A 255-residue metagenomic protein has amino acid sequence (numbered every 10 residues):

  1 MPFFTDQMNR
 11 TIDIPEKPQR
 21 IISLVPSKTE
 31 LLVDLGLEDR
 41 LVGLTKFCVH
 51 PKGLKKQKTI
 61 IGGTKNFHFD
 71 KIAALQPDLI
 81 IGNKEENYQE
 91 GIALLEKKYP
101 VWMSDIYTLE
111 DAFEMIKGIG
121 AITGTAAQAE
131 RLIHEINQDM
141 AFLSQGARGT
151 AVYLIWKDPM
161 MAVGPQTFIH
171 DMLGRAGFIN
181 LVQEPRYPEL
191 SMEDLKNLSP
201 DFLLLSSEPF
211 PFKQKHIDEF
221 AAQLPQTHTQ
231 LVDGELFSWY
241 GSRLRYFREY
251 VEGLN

Functional and structural regions predicted by a protein language model:
M1-N255: N-terminal ligand-binding lobe of clamshell/alpha-beta domains
